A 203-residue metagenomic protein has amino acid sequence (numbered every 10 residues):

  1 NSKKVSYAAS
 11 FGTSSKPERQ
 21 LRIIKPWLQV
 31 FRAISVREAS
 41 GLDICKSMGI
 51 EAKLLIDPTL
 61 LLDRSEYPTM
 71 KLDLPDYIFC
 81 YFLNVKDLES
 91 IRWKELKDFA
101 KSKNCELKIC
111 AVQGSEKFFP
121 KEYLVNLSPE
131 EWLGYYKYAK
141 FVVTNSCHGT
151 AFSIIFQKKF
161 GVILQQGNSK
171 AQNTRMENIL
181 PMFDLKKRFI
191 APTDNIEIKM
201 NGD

Functional and structural regions predicted by a protein language model:
N1-D203: Active-site anion-handling motifs in enzyme catalytic cores
